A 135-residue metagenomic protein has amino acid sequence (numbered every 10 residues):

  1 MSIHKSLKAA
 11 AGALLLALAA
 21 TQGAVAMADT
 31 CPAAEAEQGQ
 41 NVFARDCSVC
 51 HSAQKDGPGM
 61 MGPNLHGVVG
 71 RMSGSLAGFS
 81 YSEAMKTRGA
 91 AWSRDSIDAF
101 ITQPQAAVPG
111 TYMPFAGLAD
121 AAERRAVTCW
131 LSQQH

Functional and structural regions predicted by a protein language model:
S2-L14: Bacterial N-terminal signal peptides that target proteins for export
L16-V25: C-terminal segment of classical bacterial N-terminal signal peptides
A20, G57, Q105-A107: A generic structural signal for short, solvent-exposed coil/turn residues that cap or connect secondary-structure
A24-A44: Electrostatic cytochrome c docking/interface patches
A36, Q40, S52-S93, Y112-G117: Gly/Gly-Pro-rich "capping" loops immediately C-terminal to redox-active cysteine motifs in periplasmic/lumenal
C47-C50: Short cysteine clusters
S93-H135: C-terminal capping alpha-helices of c-type cytochrome domains
